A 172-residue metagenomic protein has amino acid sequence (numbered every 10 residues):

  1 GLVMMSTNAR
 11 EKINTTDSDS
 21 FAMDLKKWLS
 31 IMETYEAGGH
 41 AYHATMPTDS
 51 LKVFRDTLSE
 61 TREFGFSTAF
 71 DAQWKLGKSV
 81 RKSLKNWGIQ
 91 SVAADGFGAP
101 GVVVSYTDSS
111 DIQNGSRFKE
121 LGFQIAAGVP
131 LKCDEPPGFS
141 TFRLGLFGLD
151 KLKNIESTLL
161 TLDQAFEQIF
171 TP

Functional and structural regions predicted by a protein language model:
G1-K82, D150: Active-site C-terminal subdomain of aminotransferase-like
G65-A72, G88-D95, F170-P172: Flexible, glycine/charged-enriched surface loops at secondary-structure junctions
K85, I89-S157: Conserved C-terminal alpha-helix-loop-beta "cap" of PLP-dependent enzymes that closes/shapes the active-site mouth
A127-G128, Q168-P172: Conserved short beta-strand edge segments in small beta-sheet-based binding/regulatory domains
T158-F166: Short amphipathic C-terminal alpha-helix that caps PH/PH-like domains
